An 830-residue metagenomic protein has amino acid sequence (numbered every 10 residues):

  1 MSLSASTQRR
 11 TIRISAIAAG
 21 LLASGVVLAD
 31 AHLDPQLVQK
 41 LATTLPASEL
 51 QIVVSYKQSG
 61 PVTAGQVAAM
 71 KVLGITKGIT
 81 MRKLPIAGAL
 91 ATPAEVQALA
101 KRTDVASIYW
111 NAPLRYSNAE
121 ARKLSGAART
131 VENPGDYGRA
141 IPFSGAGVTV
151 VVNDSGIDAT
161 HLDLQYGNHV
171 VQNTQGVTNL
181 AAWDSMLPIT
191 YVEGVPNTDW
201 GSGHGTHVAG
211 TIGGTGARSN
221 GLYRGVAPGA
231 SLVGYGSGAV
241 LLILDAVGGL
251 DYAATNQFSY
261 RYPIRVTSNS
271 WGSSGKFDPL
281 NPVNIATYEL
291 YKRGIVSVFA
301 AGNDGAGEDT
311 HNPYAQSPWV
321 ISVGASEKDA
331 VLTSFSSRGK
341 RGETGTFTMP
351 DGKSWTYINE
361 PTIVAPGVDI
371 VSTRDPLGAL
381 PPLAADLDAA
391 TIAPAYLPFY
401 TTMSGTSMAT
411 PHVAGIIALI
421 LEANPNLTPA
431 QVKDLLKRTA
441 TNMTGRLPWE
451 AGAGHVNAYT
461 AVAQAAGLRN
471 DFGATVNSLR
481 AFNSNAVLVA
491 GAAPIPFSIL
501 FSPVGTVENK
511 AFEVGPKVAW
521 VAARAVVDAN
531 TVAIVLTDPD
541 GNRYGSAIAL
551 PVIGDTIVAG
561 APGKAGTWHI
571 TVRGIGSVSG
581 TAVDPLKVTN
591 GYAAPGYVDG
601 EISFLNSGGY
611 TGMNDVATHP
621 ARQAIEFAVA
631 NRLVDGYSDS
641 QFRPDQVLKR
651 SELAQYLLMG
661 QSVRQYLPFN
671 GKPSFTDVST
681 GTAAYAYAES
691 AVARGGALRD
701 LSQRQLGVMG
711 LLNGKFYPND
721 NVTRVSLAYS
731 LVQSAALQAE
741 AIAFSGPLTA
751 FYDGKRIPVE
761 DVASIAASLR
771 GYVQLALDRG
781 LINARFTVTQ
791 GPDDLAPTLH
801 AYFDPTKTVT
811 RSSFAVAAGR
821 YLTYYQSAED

Functional and structural regions predicted by a protein language model:
L3-S4, A31-L41, A64-P134, G138-R139 (+6 more regions): Autoinhibitory propeptides
D30-P46, I79, L90-Q97, Y116-V152 (+5 more regions): N-terminal domain-start motif of subtilase-like serine proteases
Y137-D245, Y260-R265, Y291-G294, Q316-V320 (+6 more regions): Subtilisin-like serine protease catalytic core
T174-L180, A315-A414: Extracellular S/T/G-rich loop segment that most often corresponds to the catalytic His/Ser-adjacent loop
I264-S268, Y396-Y400, E422-E508: C-terminal subdomain of the subtilisin-like protease fold in secreted/lumenal serine endopeptidases
A451, A463, L500-G545, L550-V552: Acidic, Ser/Thr/Pro-rich low-complexity intrinsically disordered segments
F472, L479, L536-R543, G560-N614: C-terminal edge strands of extracellular/lumenal beta-sandwich accessory domains
T475, Y597, E601-D830: N-terminal propeptides
